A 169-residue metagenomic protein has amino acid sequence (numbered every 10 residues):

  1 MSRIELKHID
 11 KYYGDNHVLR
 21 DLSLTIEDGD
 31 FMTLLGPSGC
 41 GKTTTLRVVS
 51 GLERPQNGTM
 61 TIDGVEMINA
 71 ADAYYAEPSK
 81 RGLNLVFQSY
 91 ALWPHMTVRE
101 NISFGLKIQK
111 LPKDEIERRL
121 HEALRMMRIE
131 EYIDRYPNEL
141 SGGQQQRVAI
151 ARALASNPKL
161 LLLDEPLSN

Functional and structural regions predicted by a protein language model:
M1-N169: ABC family nucleotide-binding domain
